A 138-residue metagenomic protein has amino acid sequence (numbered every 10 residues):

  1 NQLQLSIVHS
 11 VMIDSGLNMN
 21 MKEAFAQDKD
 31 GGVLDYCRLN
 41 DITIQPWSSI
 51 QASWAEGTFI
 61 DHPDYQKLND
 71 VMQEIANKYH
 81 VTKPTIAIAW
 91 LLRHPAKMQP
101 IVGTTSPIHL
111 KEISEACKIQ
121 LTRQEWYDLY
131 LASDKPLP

Functional and structural regions predicted by a protein language model:
N1-P138: Beta/alpha (TIM)-barrel catalytic core signal, keyed to glycine-rich beta->alpha loops juxtaposed to Asp/Glu that bind
